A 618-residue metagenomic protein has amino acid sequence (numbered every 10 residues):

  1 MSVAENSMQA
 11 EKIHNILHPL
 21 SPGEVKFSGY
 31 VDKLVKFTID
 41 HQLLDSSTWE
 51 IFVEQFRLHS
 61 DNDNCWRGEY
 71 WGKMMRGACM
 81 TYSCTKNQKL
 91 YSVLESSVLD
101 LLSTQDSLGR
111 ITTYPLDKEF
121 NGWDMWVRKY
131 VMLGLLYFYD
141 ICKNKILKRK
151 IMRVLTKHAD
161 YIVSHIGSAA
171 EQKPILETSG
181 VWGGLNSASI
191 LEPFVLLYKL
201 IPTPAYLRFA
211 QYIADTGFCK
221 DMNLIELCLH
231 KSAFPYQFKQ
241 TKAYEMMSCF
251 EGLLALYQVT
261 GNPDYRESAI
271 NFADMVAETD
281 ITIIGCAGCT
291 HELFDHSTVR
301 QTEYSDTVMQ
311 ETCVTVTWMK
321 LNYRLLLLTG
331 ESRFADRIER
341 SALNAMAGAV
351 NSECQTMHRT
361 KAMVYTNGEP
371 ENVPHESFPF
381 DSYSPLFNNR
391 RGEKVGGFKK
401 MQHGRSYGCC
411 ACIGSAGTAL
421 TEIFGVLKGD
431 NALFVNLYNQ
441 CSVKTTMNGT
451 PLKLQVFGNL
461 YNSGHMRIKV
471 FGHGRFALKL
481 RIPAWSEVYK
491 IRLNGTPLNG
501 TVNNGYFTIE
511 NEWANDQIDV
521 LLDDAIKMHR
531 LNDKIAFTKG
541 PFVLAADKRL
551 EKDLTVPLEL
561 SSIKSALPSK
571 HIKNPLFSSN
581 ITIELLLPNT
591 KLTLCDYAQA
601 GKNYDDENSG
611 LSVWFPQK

Functional and structural regions predicted by a protein language model:
S2-Y70, N87-T112, T156: Low-complexity, Ser/Thr/Pro/Gly-enriched N-terminal "stalk/linker" regions
V3, Q55-W71, T113-V131, G167-S187 (+3 more regions): Solvent-exposed loop and edge beta-strand segments that line ligand/cofactor-binding and catalytic clefts
G29-V31, M74-Q88, Y130-I146, S189-P202 (+5 more regions): Well-ordered alpha-helical scaffold segments within catalytic/enzyme domains
S60-D61, T81-N223: Extended ligand-binding groove/face enriched in aromatic
A210, A269, A335-N351, Q355-K469 (+3 more regions): C-terminal beta-rich recognition modules with glycine/proline-rich loops and embedded aromatic residues
Q258-T279, S305-C354: Catalytic-core region of carbohydrate-active enzymes that cleave or remodel glycosidic bonds
K469, G474-P483: Surface-exposed beta-strand/loop patches in extracellular or lumenal glycoproteins
S486-N511, M528-N532: Solvent-exposed beta-strand/loop surfaces of large extracellular or lumenal domains
